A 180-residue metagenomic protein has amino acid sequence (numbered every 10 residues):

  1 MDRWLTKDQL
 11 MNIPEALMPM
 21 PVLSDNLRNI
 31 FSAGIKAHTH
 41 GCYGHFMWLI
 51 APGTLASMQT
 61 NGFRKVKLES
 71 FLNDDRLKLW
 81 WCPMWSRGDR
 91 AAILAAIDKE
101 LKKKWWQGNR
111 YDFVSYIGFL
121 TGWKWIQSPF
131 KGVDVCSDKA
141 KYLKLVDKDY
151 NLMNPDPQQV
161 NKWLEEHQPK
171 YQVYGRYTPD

Functional and structural regions predicted by a protein language model:
M1-D25: Extended, non-globular alpha-helical segments
W4, F63-K65, Y171: Tryptophan-centered short beta-strand motifs
K7, R90-I93, P157: Short amphipathic alpha-helical segments that mediate assembly, nucleic-acid/protein binding, or membrane association
I13, M47-L49, A140-K144: Alpha-helix C-terminal capping segments
E15, P21-R87, T121-F130: Glycine-rich catalytic cores of cysteine/serine-nucleophile enzymes that process amide/ester linkages in cell-envelope
D25-N29, K67, D112, V135-C136 (+1 more regions): Secondary-structure junction/capping motif
C82-Y142: Long, low-complexity intrinsically disordered regions
G118-D180: Activation targets extended, charge/polar-rich intrinsically disordered C-terminal tails
